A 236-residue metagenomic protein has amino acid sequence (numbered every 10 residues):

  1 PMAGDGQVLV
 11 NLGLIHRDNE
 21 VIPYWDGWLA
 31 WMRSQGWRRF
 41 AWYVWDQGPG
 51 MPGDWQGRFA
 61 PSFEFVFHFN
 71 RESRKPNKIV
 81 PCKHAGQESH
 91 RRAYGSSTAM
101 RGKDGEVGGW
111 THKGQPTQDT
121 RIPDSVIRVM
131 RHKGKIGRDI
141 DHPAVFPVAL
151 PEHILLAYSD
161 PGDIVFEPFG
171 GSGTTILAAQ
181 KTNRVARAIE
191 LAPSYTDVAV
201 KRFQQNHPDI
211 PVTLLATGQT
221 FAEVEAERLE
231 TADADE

Functional and structural regions predicted by a protein language model:
P1-D197, E236: Core catalytic lobe of class I
V200-E236: S-adenosyl-L-methionine
